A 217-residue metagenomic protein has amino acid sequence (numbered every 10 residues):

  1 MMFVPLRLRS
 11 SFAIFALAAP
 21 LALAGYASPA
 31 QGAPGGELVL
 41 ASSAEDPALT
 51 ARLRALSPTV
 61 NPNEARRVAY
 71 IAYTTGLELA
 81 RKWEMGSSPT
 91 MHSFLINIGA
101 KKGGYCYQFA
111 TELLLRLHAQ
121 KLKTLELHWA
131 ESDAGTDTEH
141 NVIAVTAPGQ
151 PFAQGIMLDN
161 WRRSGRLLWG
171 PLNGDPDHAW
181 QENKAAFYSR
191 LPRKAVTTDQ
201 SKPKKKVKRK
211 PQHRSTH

Functional and structural regions predicted by a protein language model:
M1-R7: N-terminal secretory signal peptides that target proteins for export/translocation
S11-A24: Bacterial N-terminal signal peptides
A24-G32: Boundary at the C-terminal end of the N-terminal hydrophobic targeting segment
S42, P58-A65, G99-A110: Solvent-exposed, acidic/flexible segments
A48-L95: Secondary-structure boundary elements
E78-L79, G86-W129, G135-D137: Mid-length scaffold segments of soluble, non-membrane domains
H118-W169: Hydrophobic/aromatic-rich core segments of domains that either
Q150-K205, R209-H213: A recognition module on extended beta-rich or small alphabeta surfaces enriched in W/G with H and D/E
